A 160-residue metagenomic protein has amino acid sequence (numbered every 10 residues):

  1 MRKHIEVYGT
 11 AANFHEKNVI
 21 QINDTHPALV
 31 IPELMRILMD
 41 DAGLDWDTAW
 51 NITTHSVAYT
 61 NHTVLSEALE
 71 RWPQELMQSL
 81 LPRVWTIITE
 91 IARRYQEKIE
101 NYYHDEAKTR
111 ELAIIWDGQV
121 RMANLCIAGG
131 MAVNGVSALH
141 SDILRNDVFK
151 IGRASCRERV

Functional and structural regions predicted by a protein language model:
M1-R159: A conserved ligand/cofactor-binding region detector
